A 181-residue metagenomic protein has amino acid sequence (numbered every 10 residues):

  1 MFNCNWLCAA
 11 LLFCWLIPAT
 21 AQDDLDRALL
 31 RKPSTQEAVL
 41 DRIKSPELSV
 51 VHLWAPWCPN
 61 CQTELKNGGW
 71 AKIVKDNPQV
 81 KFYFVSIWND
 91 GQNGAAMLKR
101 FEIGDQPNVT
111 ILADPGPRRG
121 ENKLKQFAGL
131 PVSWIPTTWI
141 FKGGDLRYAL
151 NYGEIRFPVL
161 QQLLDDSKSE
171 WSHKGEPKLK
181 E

Functional and structural regions predicted by a protein language model:
W6-W15: Bacterial N-terminal signal peptides
A19-R42, N108, D114: N-terminal "domain-start" segment that seeds a small globular fold
A21-R31, L163-E181: Non-globular targeting/processing and membrane-anchoring segments
D41-Q62: Short active-site neighborhood of thiol/selenol oxidoreductases, capturing the structured segment around
S45-V50, P78-K81, D105-N108, I135 (+1 more regions): Loop/turn elements at helix/coil->beta-strand transitions in domains of secreted/extracellular proteins
A55-N60, I87-Q92, P115-R118, L146 (+1 more regions): Solvent-exposed loop/turn segments at secondary-structure junctions within structured extracellular/periplasmic domains
Q62-G104, P117-L124: Structural microenvironment flanking redox-active thiols in thiol-disulfide oxidoreductases
G116-L163: Thiol/disulfide oxidoreductase modules built on the thioredoxin-like
